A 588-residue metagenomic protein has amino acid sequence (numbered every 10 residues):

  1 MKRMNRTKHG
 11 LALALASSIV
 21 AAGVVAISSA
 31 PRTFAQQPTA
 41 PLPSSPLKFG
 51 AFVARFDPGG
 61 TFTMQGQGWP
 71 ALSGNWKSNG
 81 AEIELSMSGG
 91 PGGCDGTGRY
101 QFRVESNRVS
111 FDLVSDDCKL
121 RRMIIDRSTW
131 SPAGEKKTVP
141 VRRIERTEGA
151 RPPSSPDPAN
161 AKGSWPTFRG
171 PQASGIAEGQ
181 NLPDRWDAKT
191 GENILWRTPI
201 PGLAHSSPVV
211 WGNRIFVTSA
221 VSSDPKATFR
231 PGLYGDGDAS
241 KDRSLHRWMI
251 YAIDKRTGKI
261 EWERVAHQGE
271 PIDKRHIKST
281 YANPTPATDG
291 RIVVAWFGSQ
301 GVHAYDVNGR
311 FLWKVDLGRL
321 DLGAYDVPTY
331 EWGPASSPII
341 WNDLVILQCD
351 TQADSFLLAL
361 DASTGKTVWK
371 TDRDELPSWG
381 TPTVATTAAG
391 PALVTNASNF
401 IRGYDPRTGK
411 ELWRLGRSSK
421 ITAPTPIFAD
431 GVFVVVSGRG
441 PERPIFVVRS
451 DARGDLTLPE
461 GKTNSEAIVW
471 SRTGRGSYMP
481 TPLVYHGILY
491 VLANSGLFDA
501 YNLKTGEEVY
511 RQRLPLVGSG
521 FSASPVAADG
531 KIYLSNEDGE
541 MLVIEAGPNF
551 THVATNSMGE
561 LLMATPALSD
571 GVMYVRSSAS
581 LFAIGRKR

Functional and structural regions predicted by a protein language model:
M1-H9: N-terminal secretory signal peptides that target proteins for export/translocation
T7, F34-A35, G235: Intrinsically disordered, low-complexity regions enriched for glutamine and histidine
G10, A26-S28, L516: Intrinsically disordered low-complexity regions specifically enriched for long asparagine
A14-A26: Bacterial N-terminal signal peptides
I27-P153, D157, R256: Lipid interaction determinants
P91-G93, R99, R127-S128, V139-R588: Noncatalytic, solvent-exposed loop/strand surfaces of beta-propeller-type extracellular/periplasmic domains
